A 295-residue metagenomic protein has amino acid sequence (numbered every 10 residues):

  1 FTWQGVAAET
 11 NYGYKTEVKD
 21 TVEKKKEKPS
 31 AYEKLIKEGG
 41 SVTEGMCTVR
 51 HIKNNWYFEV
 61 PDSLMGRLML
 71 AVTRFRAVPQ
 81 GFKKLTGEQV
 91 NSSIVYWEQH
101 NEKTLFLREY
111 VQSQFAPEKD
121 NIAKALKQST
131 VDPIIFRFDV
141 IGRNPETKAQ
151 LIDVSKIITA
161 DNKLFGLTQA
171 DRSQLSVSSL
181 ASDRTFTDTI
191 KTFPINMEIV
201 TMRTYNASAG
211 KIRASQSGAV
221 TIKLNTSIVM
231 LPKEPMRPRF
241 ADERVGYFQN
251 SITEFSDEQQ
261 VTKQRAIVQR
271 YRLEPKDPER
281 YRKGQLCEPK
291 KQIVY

Functional and structural regions predicted by a protein language model:
F1-N11: Bacterial Sec-dependent N-terminal signal peptides
Y12-Y295: Auxiliary tRNA-acceptor-end handling modules of aminoacyl-tRNA synthetases
